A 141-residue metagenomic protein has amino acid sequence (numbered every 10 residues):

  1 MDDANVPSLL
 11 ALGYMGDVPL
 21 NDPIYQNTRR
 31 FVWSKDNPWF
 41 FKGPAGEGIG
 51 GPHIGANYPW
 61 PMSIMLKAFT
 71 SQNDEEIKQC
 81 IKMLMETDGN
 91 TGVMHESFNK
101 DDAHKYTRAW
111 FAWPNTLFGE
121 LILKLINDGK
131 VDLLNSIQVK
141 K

Functional and structural regions predicted by a protein language model:
M1-S63, T70-Q72: Extended ligand-binding clefts on enzyme/binding-domain cores
G51-F69, D74-K141: CBM-like carbohydrate-recognition segments
